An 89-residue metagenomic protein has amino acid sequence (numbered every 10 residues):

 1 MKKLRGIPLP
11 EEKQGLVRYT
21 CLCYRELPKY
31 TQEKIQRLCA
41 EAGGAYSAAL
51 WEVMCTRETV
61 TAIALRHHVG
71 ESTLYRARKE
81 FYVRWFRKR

Functional and structural regions predicted by a protein language model:
M1-E41, T61-A62, H67-H68, T73 (+1 more regions): N-terminal interaction/assembly modules
E41-E58: Short amphipathic alpha helix immediately N-terminal
E52, R66-H67, E80: Flexible domain-boundary/linker segments
T59, F81: Short phosphate-engaging motifs
A77: Residues in the recognition helix of alpha-helical DNA-binding motifs
Y82-R89: C-terminal flanking helix
